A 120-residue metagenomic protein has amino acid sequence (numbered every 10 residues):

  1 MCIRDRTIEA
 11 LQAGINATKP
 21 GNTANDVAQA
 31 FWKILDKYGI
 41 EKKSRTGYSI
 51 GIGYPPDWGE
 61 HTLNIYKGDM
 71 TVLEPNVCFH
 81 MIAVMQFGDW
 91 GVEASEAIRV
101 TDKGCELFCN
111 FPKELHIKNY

Functional and structural regions predicted by a protein language model:
I3-Y120: Active-site neighborhoods and metal-handling regions in enzymes and metal-associated proteins
